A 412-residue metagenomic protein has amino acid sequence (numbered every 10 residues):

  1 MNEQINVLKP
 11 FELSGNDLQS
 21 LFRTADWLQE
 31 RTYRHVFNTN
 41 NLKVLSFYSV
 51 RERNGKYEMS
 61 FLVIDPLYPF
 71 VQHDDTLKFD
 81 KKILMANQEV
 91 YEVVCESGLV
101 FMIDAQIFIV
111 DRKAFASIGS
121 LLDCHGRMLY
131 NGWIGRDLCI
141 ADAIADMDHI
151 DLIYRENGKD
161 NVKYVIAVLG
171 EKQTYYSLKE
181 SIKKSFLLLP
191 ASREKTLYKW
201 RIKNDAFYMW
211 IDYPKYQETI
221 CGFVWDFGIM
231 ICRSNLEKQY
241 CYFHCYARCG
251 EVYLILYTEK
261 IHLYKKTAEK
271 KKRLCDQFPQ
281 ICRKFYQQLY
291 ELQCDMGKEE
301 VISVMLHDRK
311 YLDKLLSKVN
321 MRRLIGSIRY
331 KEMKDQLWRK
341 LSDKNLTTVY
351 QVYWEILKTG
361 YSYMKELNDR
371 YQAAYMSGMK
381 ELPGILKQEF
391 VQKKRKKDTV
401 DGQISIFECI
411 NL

Functional and structural regions predicted by a protein language model:
N2-K184: Feature for intrinsically disordered/low-complexity regulatory segments and propeptides
K172-L412: Intrinsic disorder/low-complexity polar-acidic segments
